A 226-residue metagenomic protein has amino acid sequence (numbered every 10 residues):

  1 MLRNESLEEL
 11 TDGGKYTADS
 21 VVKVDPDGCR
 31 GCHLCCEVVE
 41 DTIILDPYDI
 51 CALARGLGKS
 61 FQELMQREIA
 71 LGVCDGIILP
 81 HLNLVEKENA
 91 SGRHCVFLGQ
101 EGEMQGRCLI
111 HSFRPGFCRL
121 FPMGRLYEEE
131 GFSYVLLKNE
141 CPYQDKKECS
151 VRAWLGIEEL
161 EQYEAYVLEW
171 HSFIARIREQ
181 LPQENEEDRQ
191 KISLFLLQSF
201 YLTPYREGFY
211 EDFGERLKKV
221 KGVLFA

Functional and structural regions predicted by a protein language model:
M1-A226: Short loop/turn segments that flank or connect secondary-structure elements
